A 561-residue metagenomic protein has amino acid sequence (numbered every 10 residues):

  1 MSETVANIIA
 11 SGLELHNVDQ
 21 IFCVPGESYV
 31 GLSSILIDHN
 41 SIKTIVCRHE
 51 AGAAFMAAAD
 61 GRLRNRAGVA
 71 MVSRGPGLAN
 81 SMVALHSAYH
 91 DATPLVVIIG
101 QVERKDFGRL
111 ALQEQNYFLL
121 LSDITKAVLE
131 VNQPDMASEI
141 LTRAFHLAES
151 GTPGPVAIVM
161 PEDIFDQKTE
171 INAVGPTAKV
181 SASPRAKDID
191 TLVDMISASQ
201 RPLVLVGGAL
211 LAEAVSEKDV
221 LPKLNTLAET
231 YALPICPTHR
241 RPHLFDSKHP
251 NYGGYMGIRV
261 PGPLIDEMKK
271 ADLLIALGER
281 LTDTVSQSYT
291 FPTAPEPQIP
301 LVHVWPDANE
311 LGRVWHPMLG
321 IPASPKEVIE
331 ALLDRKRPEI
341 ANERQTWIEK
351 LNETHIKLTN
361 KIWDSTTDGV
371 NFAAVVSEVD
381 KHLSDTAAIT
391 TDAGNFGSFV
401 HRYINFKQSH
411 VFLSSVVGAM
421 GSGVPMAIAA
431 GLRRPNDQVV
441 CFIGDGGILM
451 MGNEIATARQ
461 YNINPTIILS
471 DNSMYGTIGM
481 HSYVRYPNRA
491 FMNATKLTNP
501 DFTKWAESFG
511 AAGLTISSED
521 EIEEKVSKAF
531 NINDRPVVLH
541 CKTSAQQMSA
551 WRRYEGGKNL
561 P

Functional and structural regions predicted by a protein language model:
M1-N342, E378, H382-D385, N464-I467 (+2 more regions): N-terminal alpha/beta PP-like core and its mobile active-site loop of ThDP/TPP-dependent enzymes
T4, I171-A173, D194, Q298-A393 (+2 more regions): Phosphate/pyrophosphate-binding active-site segments
A6-I9, E14-H16, V24-E27, L32-I37 (+2 more regions): Active-site diphosphate/adenylate-binding microenvironment
C47-R48, P234-H239, G394, I516-S517 (+1 more regions): Beta-strand->loop->alpha-helix junctions that form or flank phosphate-binding loops in nucleotide-handling enzymes
E50, D272, W305, D392 (+3 more regions): Acidic active-site catalytic centers that drive phospho-/nucleotidyl reactions and related ester hydrolyses
I98, F107-Q113, L221, G312-V314 (+4 more regions): Thiamine diphosphate
V159-I164, G394-F396, K542: A glycine-rich phosphate-binding loop feature that marks nucleotide/adenosyl-phosphate handling sites
G207-E213, D364, G444-G446: Conserved short loop/turn motifs at secondary-structure junctions
